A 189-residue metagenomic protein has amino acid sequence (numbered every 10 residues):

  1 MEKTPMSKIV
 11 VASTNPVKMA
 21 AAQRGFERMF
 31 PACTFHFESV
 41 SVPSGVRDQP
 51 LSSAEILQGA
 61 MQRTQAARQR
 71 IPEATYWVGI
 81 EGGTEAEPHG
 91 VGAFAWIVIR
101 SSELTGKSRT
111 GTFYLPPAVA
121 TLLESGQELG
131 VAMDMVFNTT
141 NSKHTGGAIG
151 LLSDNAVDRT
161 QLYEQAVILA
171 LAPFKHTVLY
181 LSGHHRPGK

Functional and structural regions predicted by a protein language model:
E2-E73: N-terminal polybasic phosphate/anion-binding patch
D48-G188: Anionic-ligand binding patches
